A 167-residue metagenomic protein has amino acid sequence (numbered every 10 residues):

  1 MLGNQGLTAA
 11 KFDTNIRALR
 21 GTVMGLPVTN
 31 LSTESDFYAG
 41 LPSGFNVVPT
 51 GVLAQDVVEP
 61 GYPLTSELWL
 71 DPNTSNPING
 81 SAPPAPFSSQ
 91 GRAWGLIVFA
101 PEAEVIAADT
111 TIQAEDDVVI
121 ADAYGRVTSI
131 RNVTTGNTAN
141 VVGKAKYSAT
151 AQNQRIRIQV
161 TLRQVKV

Functional and structural regions predicted by a protein language model:
M1-V167: Surface-exposed, low-hydrophobicity beta-strand/loop segments enriched in small/polar/acidic residues
